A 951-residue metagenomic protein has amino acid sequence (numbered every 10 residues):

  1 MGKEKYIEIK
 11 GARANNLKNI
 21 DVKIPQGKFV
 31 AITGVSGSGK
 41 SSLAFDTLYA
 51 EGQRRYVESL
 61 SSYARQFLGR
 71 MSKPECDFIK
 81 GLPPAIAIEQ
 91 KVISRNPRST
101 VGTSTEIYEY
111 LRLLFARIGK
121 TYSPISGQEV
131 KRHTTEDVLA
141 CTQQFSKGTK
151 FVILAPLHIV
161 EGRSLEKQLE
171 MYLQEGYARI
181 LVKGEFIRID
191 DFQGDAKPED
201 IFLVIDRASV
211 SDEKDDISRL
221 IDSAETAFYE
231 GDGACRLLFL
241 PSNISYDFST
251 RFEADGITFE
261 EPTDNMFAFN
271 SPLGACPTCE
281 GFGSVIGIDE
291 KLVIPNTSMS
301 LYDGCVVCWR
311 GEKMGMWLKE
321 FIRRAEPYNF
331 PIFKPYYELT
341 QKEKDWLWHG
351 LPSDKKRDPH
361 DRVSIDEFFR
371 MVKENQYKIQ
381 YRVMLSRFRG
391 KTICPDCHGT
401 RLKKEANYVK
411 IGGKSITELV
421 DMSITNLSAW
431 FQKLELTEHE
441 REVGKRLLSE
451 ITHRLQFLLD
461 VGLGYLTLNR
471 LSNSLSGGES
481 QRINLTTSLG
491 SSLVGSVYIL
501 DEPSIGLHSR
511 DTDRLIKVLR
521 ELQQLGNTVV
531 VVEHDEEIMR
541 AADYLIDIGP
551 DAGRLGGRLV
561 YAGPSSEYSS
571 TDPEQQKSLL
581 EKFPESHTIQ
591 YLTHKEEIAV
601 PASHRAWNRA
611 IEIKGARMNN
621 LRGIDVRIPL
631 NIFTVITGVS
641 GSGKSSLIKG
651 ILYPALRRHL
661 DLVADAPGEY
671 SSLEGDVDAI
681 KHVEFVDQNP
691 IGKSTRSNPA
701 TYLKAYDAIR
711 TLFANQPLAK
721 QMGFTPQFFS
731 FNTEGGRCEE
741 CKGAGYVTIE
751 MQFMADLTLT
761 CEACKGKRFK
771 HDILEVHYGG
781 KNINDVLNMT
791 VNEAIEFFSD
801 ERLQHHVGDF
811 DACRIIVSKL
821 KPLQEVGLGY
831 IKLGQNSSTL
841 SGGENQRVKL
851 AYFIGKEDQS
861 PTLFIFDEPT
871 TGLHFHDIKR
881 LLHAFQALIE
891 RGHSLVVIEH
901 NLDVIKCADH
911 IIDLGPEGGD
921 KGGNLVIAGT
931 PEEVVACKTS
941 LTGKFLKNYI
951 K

Functional and structural regions predicted by a protein language model:
M1-K951: Conserved phosphate-binding elements of NTP-dependent enzyme cores
